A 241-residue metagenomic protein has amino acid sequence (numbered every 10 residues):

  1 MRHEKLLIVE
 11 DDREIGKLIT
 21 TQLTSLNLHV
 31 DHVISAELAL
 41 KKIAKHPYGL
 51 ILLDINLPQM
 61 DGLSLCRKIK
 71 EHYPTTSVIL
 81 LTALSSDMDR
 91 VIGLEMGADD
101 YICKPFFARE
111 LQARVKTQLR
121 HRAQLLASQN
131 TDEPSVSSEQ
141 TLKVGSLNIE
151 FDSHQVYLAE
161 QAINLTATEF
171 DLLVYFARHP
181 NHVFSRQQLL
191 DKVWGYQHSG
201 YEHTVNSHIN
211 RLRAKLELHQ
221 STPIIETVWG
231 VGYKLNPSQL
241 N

Functional and structural regions predicted by a protein language model:
M1-L126: N-terminal/domain-start alpha-helical segments
E4-K5, T117-V183: Short, Lys/Arg-enriched segments at the junction into DNA-binding effector domains of transcriptional regulators
R67, D99, Q140, Q161-I163 (+1 more regions): Pre-signature/interface helix of ABC/ABC-like ATPase nucleotide-binding domains
L126, S238-N241: Intrinsically disordered, low-complexity protein-interaction/activation regions
Q155-P223, W229-V231: Positively charged, aromatic-enriched patches within helix-turn-helix-type DNA-binding elements, predominantly
Y233-N236: Conserved active-site beta-strand element of glycosyltransferases/polysaccharide synthases
